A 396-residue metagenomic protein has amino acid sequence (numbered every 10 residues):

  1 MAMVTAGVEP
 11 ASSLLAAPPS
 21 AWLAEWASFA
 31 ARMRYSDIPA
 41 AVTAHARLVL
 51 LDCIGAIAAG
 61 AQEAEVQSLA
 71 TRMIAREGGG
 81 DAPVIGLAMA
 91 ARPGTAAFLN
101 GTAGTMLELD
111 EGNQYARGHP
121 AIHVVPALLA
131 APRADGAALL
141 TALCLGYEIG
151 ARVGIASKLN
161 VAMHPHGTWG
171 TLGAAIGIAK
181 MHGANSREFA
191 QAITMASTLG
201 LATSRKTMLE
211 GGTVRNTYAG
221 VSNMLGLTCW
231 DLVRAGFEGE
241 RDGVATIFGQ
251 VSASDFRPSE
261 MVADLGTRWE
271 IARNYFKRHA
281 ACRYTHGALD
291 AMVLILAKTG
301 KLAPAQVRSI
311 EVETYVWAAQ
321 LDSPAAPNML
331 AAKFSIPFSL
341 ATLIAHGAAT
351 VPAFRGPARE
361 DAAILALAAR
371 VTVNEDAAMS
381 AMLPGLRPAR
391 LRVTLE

Functional and structural regions predicted by a protein language model:
A2-R117, T207, G211-M224, D231-E396: Terminal-appendage/accessory-domain detector
A46-V49, H123, A142, E188 (+3 more regions): Residue-level detector of well-ordered alpha-helical segments, enriched for hydrophobic/aromatic packing positions
R47, V124-V125, T168, N223: Alpha-helical structural signal
V49-A56, L128, G170-K180, L340: Hydrophobic mid-domain F-helix/FG-region of cytochrome P450s
G60, P126-A134, A175-H182, C229-L232 (+2 more regions): Well-ordered alpha-helical scaffold segments within catalytic/enzyme domains
N100-V153: Hydrophobic alpha-helical hairpins/lids featuring a short glycine-rich hinge
Q114-A121, M163-T168, T203, R278: Short helix-coil transition sites and intra-membrane helix breaks within transmembrane domains of multi-pass
R133-M224, T228, A235, E240-D242 (+1 more regions): Glycine-rich, mobile lid/loop segments that gate access to catalytic sites or pores
